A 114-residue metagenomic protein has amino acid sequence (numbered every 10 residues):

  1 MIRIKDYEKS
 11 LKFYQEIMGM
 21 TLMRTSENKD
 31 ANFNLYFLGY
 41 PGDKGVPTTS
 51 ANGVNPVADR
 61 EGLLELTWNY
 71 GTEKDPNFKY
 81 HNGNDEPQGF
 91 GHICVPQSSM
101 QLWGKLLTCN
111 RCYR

Functional and structural regions predicted by a protein language model:
M1, K12, E16, N28-L35: A structure-centric feature marking long, well-folded core domains of fungal metabolic enzymes and membrane transporters
M1-Y7, K29, Q97-S98: Conserved beta-strand-loop-alpha-helix junction that forms the acyl-donor binding cleft
I2-I4, I17, I93: Weak global preference for isoleucine
D6-T21, K105, C109: Amphipathic alpha-helical segments
T21-P96, W103-R114: Vicinal oxygen chelate
